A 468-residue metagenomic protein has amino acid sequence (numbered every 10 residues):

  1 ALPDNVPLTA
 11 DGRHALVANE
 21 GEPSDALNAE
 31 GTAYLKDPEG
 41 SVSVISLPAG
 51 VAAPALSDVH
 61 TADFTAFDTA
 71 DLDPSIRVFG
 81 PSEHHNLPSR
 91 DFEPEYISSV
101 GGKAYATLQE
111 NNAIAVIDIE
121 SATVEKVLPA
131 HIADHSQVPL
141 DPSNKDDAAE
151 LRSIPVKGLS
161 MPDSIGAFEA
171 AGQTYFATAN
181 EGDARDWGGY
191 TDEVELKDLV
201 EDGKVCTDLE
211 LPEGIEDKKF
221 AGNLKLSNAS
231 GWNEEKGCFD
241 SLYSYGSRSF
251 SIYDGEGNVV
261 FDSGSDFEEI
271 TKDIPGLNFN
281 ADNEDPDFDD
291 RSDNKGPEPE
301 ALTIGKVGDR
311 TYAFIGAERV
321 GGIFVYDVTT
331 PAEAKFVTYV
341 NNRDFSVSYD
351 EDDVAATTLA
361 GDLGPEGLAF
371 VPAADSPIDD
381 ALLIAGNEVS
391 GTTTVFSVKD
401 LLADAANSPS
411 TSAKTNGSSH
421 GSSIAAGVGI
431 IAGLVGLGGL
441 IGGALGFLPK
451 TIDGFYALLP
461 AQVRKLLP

Functional and structural regions predicted by a protein language model:
A1-A406: Beta-sheet-rich non-transmembrane sensory/scaffold domains
S408-I431: Extracellular Ser/Thr-rich, low-complexity/disordered mucin-like segments
T411-A413, F447, Q462: Short, low-complexity interaction segments enriched in Ser/Thr/Pro/Gly
I430-G438: Hydrophobic alpha-helical membrane-embedded or membrane-associated segments
G438-K450: Single-pass type I membrane-protein transmembrane alpha-helix
K450-P468: Cytoplasmic C-terminal tails of single-pass
